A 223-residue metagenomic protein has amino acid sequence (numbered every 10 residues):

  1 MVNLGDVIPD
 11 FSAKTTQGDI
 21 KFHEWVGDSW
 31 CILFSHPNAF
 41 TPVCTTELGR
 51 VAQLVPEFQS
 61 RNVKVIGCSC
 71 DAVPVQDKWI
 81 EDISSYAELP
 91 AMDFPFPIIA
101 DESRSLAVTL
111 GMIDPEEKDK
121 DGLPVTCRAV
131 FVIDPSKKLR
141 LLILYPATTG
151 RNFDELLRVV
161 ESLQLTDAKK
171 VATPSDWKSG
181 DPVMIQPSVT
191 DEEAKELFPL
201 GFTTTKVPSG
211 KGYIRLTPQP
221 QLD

Functional and structural regions predicted by a protein language model:
M1-D223: Chalcogenol-based redox active-site neighborhoods
